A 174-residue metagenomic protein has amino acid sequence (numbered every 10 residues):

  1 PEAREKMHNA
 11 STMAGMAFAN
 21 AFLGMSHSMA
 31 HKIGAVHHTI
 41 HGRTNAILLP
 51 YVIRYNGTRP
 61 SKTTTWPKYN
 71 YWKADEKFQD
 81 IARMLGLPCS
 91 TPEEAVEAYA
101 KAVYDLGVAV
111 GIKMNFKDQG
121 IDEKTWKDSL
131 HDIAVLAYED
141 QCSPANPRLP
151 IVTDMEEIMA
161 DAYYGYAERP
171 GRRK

Functional and structural regions predicted by a protein language model:
P1-A21: Carboxylate- and glycine-rich phosphate/diphosphate-binding segment that chelates Mg2+/Mn2+
R4-M7, V96, L130, M155: Hydrophobic packing residues in well-ordered alpha-helices of helical domains and bundles
N9, H31, P50-R54, R83 (+2 more regions): Generic alpha-helical structural context detector
M25-S26: Short amphipathic alpha-helical "interface-anchor" segments enriched in bulky aromatics
M29, I33, R43: Active-site His/Glu-centered metal-binding helix of metallohydrolases
T39, R43-T125, E168-R169, R173: Gly/Pro-rich interdomain helix-loop hinge
T125-K174: Short, amphipathic C-terminal "tail helix"
